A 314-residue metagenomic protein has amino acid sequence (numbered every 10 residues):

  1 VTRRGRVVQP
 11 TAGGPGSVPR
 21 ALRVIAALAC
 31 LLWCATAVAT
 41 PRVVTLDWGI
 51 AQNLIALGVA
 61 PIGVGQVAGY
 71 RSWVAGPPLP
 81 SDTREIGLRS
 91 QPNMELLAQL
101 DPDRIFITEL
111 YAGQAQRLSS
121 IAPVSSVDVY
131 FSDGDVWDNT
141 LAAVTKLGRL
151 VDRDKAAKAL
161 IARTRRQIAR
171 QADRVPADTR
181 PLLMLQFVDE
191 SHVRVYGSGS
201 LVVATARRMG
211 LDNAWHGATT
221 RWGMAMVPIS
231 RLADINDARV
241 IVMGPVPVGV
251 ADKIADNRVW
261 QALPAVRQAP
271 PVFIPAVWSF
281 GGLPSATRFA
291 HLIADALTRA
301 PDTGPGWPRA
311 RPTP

Functional and structural regions predicted by a protein language model:
R3-A26: Bacterial N-terminal signal peptides that target proteins for export
C34-A35: N-terminal signal peptide c-region/cleavage motif recognized by signal peptidases
P41-L46, A142, V240-P314: Structured C-terminal subdomain patch of bacterial secreted/periplasmic proteins
R42-L54, K155-M209: Basic- and aromatic-lined ligand-binding clefts that recognize polyanionic substrates
R42-V44, W48-L96, L100: A short, structured surface patch at a secondary-structure boundary
A68-W73, V195-M224: Alpha-helical, coiled-coil/dimerization segments enriched in small aliphatic residues
D101-I107, I229-L232, D237-I241: Proline-aspartate-enriched helix->loop->beta-strand connector
V127-L147, T179-A204, V248-D256: Extracytoplasmic ligand-binding site segments that recognize negatively charged/polar headgroups
